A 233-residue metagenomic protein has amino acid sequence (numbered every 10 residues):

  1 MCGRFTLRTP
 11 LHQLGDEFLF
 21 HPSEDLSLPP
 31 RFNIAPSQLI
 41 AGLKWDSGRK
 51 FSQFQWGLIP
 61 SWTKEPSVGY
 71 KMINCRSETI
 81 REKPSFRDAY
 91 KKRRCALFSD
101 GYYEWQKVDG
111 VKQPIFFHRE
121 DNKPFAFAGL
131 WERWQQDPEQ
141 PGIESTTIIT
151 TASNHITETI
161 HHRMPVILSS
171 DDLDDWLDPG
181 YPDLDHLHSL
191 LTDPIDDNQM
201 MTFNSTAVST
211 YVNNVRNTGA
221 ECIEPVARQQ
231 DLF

Functional and structural regions predicted by a protein language model:
M1-F233: Short linear sequence motif anchored by a di-proline
